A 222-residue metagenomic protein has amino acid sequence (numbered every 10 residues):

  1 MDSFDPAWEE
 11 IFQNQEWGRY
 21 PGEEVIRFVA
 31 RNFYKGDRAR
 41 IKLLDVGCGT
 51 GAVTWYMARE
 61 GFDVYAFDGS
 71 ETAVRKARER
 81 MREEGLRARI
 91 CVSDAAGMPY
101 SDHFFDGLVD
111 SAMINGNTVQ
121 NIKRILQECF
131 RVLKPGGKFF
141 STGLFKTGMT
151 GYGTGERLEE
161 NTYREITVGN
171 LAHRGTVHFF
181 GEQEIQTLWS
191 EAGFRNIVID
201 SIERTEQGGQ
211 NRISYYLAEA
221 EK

Functional and structural regions predicted by a protein language model:
M1-I41, G49-G97, N121-R124, K138-K222: Class I (Rossmann-like) S-adenosyl-L-methionine-dependent methyltransferase catalytic domain, capturing the SAM-binding
V46: Conserved beta-strand/loop positions that form the S-adenosyl-L-methionine
A96-L108: A short acidic, Gly/Pro-enriched loop at the edge of an enzyme's catalytic core that lines a small-molecule cofactor
F104, S111-M113, F145-T147: Short, flexible active-site-adjacent loop segments at beta-strand->alpha-helix junctions, enriched in small/polar
G107-N121: A short SAM/SAH-binding and catalytic strip from SAM-dependent methyltransferases
K123-P135: A short glycine-rich, Lys/Arg-flanked "PGG" loop and its adjoining helix->strand segment in the class I
